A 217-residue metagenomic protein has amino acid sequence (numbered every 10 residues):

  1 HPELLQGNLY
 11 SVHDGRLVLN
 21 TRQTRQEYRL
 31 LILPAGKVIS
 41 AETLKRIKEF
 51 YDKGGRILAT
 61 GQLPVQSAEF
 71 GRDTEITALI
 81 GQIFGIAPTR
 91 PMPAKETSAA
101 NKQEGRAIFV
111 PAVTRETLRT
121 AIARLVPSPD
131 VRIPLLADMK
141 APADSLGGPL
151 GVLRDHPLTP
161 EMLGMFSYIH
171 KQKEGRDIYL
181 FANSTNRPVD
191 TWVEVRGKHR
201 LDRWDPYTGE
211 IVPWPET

Functional and structural regions predicted by a protein language model:
H1-T217: Carbohydrate-binding surfaces of carbohydrate-active enzymes
